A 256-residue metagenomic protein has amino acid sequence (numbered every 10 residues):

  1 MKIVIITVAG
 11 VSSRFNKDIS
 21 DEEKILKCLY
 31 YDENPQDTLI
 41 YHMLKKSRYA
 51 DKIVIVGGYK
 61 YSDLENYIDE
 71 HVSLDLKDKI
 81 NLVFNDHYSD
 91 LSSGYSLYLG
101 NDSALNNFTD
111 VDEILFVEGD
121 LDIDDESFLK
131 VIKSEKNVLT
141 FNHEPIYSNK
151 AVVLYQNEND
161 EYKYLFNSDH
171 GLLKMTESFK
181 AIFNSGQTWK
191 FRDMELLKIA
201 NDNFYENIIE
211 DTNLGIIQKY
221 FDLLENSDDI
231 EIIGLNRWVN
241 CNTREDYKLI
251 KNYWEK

Functional and structural regions predicted by a protein language model:
M1-K2, D51, D78, T109-E113 (+1 more regions): Short coil/turn segments at beta-strand junctions that form active-site/ligand-binding loops
M1-S62: N-terminal glycine-rich phosphate-binding loop and ensuing alpha1 helix
V4, F179-K256: Conserved alpha/beta core of the MobA/IspD/sugar-nucleotide pyrophosphorylase nucleotidyltransferase superfamily
V54, N81-V83, E231-I233: General small-molecule cofactor/ligand-binding pocket signal
Y59-N81: Acidic donor-binding segment of Leloir-type glycosyltransferases
D63-Y67, L99, L249: Phosphate- and divalent-cation-binding pockets in alpha/beta enzyme and binding domains that engage nucleotide-derived
K77-E158: Conserved beta-loop-beta/alpha segment of the NTase-like Rossmann-fold superfamily that binds/positions NTPs
I123-D211: Conserved core of the sugar-phosphate nucleotidyltransferase
